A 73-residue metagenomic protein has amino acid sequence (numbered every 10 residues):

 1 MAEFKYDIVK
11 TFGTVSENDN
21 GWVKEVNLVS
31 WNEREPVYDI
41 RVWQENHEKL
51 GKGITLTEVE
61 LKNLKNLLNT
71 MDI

Functional and structural regions predicted by a protein language model:
M1-I73: Positively charged, low-complexity terminal tracts and the immediately adjacent first secondary-structure elements
